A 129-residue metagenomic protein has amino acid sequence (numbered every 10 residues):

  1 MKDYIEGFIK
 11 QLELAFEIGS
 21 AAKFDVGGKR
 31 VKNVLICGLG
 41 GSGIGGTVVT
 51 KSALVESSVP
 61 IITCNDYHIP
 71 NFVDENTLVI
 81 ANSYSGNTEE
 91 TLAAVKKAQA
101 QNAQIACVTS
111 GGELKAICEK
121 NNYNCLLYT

Functional and structural regions predicted by a protein language model:
M1-I18: N-terminal amphipathic/basic leader segments beginning at the initiator methionine
K2-D3, A22, C37, N71: Flexible, active-site-adjacent loop/turn segments at secondary-structure boundaries
L14-G28: A short, well-structured juxtamembrane/interface segment
G28-L127: Glycine-rich phosphate-binding loops that contact phosphosugars or nucleotide phosphates
